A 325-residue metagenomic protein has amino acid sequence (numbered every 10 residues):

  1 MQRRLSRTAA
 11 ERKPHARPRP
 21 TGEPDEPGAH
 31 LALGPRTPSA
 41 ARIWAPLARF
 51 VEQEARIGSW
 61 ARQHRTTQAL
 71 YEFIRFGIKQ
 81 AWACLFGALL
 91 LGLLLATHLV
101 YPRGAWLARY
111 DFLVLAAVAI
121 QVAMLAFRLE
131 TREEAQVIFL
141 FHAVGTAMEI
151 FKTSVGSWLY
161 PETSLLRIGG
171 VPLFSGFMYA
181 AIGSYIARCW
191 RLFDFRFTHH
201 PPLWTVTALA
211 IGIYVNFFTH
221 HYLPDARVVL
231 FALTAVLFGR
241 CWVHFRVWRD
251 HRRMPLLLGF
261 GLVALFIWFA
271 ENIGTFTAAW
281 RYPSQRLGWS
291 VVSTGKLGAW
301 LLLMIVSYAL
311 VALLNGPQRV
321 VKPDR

Functional and structural regions predicted by a protein language model:
Q2-R325: Aromatic-rich, lipid-facing transmembrane alpha helices and their immediate juxtamembrane interface loops in integral
